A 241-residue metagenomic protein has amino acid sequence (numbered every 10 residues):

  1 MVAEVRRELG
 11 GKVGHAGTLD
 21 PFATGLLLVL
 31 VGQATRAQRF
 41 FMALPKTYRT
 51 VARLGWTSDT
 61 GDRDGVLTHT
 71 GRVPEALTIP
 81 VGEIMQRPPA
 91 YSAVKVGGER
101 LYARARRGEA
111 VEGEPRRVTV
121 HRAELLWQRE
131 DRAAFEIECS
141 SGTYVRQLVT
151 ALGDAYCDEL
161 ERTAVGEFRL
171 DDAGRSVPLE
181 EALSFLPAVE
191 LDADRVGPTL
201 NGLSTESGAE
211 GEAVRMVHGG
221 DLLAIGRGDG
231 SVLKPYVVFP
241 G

Functional and structural regions predicted by a protein language model:
M1-L19, T70, H121, L126 (+3 more regions): Accessory RNA 3′-end/elbow-binding domains used by RNA modification enzymes
K12-M42, A103-R104: Glycine/acidic-rich beta-strand-loop module
V29, T50, G98, L148 (+2 more regions): Residue-level signal for inorganic ion chemistry
A34, R39-P88: Acidic, low-complexity central loop/insert segments
P74, R107, D229-G230: A generic structural motif
I84-P88, P115, R146, D154-E159: Short, structured loop/turn "capping" segments at alpha-beta junctions
Y91-S92, V96-H121: Extended alpha-helical targeting/anchoring segments, especially N-terminal organellar/secretory targeting helices
E138-Q147: Ser/Thr-glycine-rich phosphate-binding loops at phosphate-binding pockets of nucleotides, nucleotide cofactors
